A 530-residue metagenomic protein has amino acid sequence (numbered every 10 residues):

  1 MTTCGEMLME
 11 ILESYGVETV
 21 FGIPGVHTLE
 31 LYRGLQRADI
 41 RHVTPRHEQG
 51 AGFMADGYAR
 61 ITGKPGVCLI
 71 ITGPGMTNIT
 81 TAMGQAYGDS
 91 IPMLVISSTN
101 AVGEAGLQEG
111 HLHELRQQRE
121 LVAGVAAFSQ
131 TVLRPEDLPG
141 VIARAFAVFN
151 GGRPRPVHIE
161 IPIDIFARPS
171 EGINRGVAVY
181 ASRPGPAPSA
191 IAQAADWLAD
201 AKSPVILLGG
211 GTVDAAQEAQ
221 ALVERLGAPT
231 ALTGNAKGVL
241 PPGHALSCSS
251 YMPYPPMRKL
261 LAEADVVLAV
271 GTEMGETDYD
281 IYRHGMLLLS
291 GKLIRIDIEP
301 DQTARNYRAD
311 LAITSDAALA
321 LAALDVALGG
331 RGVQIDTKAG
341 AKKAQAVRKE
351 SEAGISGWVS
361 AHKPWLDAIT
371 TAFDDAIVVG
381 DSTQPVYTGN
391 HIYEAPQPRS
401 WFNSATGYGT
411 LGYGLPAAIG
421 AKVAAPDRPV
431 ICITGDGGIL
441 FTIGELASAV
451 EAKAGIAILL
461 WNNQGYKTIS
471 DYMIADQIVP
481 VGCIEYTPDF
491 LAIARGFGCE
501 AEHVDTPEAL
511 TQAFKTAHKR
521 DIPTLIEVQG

Functional and structural regions predicted by a protein language model:
T2-G84, I91: N-terminal cofactor/phosphate-binding cores enriched in small/glycine residues, especially glycine-rich loops such as
L8, I23-L35, K342-D427: Active-site diphosphate/adenylate-binding microenvironment
E18-T19, R60-S97, L121-N174, W197 (+4 more regions): Structural signature of the thiamine diphosphate
R60, G210-I294, P396-R428, F441-G444 (+1 more regions): Glycine-rich, anion-gripping cofactor-binding loops and their flanking helix/strand elements in enzyme active sites
S98-G140, G234-A339, M473: Glycine-rich, acidic loop regions that bind phosphate or pyrophosphate groups
E104-H113, R258-L261, R305-N306, A312-T314 (+2 more regions): Thiamine diphosphate
E136, G172-N174, S290-S382, A501 (+1 more regions): Phosphate/pyrophosphate-binding active-site segments
I163-S189, I335: Aromatic-enriched
